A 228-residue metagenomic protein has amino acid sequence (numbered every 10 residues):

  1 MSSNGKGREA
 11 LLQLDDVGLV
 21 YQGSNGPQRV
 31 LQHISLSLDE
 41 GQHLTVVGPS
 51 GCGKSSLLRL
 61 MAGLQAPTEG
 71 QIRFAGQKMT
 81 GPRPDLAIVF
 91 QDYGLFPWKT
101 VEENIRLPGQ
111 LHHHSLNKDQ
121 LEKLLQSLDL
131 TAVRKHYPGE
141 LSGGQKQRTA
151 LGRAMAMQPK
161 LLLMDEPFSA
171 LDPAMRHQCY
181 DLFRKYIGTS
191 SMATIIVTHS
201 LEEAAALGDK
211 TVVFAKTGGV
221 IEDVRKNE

Functional and structural regions predicted by a protein language model:
Q22-S24, K99, E103-D119, S127: ABC-type ATPase nucleotide-binding domains, specifically the catalytic core motifs of the NBD
V47-P49: The feature captures the beta-strand-to-loop junction immediately N-terminal to the Walker
A62: Helix-to-loop junction immediately C-terminal to a conserved catalytic motif
G70-G81: Conserved ABC transporter NBD signature motif
Y137-L141, Q145: Conserved ABC ATPase signature
Q158: Conserved catalytic motifs of ABC-family nucleotide-binding domains
L162-D165: Catalytic Walker B motif of ABC-type/P-loop ATPase nucleotide-binding domains
